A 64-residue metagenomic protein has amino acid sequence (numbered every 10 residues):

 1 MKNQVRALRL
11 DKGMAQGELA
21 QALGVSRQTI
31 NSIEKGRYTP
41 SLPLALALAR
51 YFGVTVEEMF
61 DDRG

Functional and structural regions predicted by a protein language model:
N3-A22: Short basic helix-loop element that most often maps to the first helix and adjoining turn of HTH DNA-binding modules
L10, Y38-T39: Short amphipathic helical patch at the helix-1/turn junction of helix-turn-helix
E18, T29, E58: Residues in the helix-turn-helix
V25-Y38: Recognition helix of helix-turn-helix/homeodomain-like DNA-binding domains that insert into the DNA major groove
P43-E58: DNA major-groove recognition helix of helix-turn-helix/homeodomain DNA-binding modules
E58-G64: Short amphipathic recognition helices of helix-turn-helix/homeodomain-type DNA-binding modules
